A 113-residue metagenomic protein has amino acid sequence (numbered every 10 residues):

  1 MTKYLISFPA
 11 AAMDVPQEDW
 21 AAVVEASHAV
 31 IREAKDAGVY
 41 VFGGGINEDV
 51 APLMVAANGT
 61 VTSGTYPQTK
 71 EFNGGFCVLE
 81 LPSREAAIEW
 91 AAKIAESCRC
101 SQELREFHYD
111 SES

Functional and structural regions predicted by a protein language model:
M1-S113: Conserved, structured core segments of small domains
